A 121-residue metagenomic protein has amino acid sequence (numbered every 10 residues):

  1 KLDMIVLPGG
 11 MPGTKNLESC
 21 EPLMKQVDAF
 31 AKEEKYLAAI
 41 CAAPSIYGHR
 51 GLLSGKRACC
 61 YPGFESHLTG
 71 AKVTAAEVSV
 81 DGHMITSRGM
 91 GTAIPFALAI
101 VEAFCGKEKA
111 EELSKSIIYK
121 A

Functional and structural regions predicted by a protein language model:
K1-A121: Active-site-adjacent pocket-lining segments in enzyme domains
